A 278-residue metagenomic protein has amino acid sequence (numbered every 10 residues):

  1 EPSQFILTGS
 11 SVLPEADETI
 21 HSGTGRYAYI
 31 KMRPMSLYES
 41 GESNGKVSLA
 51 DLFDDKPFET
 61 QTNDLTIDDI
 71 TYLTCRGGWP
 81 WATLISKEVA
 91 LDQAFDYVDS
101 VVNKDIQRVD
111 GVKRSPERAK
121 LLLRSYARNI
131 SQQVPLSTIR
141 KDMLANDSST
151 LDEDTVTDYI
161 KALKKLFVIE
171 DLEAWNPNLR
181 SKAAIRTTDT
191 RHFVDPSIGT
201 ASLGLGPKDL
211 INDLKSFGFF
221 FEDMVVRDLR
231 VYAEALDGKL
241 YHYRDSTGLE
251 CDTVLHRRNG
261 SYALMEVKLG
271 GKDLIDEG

Functional and structural regions predicted by a protein language model:
E1, G271-G278: Short, intrinsically disordered, charge-balanced linker/junction segments flanking boundaries in proteins
P2-S3, T24-A28, G260-Y262: Short glycine-/polar-rich loops that comprise or flank the Walker A/P-loop and associated switch/sensor motifs
P2-T19, L163: Sensor-1/coupling segment of RecA-like P-loop NTPase cores
S10, A16-Q132: Interdomain motor-coupling "hinge/lid" segment immediately C-terminal to the ATP-binding subdomain of NTP-driven enzymes
T19-T24, G45-K46, G206-K208, R257 (+1 more regions): Short, glycine/charged-enriched secondary-structure capping and boundary segments
T83, K87-S261: Accessory nucleic acid-recognition modules appended to NTPase machines
L203-L205, E266, D276-E277: Short conserved micro-motifs at the rims of enzyme active sites and ligand-binding pockets
A263-K272: Active-site ExK catalytic segment of metal-dependent nucleases
